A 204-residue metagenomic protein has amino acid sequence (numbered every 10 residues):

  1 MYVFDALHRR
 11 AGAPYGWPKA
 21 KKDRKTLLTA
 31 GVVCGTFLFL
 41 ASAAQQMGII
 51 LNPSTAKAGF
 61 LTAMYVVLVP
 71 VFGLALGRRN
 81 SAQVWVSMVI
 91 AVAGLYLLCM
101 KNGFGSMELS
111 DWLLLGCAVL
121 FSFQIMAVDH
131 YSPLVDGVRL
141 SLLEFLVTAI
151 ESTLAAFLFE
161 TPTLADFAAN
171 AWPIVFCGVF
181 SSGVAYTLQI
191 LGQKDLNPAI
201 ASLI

Functional and structural regions predicted by a protein language model:
M1-L40, L68-F72, L120-A127, L142-E160 (+1 more regions): Transmembrane alpha-helices of multi-pass small-molecule transport proteins
M1-V3, K22-L28, W85, M100-F123 (+1 more regions): Juxtamembrane helix-entry segments on the extracytoplasmic side of multipass membrane proteins
A6-G12, N80-M100, F121, S152: Hydrophobic transmembrane alpha-helices of multi-pass small-molecule transport proteins
Y15-L61, L97, G178-L196: Specific transmembrane alpha-helical segments of multi-pass solute transporters/efflux pumps, especially DMT/EamA
K25-V33, N80-V92, D111-L114, V135-F145: Cytoplasmic-side transmembrane-helix entry/capping segments in multi-pass membrane proteins
N52-P53, R78-N80, V135-D136, D195-L196: Membrane-helix interface residues
A58-M64, V128-A149, V179-I204: Helix-helix packing/entry segments at the starts of transmembrane helices
Y65-V86: C-terminal transmembrane-helix exit sites in multi-pass transporters
